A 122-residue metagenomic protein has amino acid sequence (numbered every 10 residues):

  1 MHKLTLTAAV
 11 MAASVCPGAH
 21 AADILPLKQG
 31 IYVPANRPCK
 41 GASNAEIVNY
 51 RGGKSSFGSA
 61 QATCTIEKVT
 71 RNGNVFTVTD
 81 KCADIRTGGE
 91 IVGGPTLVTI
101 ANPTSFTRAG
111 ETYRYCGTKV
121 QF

Functional and structural regions predicted by a protein language model:
M1-A8: Bacterial N-terminal signal peptides that target proteins for export
V10, V15, Y32-V33, G58 (+2 more regions): Processing junctions and N-termini across compartments
C16-A21: Sec/Tat signal peptide C-region and signal peptidase I cleavage site
A22-T63, I85-V92: Short, solvent-exposed loop/hinge segments that bridge or flank secondary-structure elements
D23-L27, E67-N74, T99-P103, T118: A short, structured loop/turn motif at beta-sheet edges
K28-I31, G53-S56, N72-T79, P103-F106: Short, hydrophobic/aromatic-rich segments at coil-to-beta transitions
P38, T79-F122: Beta-sheet ligand-binding and adhesion/scaffold domains
